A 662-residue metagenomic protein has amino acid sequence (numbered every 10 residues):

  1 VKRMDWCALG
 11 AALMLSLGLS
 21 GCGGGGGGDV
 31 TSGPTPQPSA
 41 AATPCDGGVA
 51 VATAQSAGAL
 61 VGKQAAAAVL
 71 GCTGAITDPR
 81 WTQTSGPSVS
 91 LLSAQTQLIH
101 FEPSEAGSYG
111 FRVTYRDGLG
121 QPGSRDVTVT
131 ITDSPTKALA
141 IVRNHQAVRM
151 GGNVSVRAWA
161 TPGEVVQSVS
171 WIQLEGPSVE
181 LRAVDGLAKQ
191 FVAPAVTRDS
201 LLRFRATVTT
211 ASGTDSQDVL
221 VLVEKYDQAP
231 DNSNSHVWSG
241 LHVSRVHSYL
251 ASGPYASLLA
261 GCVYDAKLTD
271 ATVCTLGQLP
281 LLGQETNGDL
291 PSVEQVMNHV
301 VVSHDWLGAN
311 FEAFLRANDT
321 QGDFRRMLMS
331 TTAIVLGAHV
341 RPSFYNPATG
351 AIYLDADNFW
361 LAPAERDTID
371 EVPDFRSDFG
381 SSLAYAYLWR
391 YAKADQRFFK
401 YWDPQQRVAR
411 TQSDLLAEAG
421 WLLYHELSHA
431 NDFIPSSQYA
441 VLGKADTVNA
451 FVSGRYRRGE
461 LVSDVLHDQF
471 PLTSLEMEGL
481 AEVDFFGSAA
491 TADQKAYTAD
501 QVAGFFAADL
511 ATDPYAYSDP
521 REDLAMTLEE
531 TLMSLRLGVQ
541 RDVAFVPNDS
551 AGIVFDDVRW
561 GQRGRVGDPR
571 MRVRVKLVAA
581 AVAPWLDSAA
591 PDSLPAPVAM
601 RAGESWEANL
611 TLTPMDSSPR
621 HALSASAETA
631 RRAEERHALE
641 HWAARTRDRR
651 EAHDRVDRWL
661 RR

Functional and structural regions predicted by a protein language model:
L15-V51, D126-T128: Bacterial Sec-dependent N-terminal signal peptides
V61-C72, G152-A160: A short beta-strand segment in extracellular, disulfide-stabilized domains
G74-R80, E164-S170: Solvent-exposed loop segments of extracellular immunoglobulin-like
T82-H100, I172-V192: Surface-exposed, flexible coil segments in extracellular/virion-facing regions
Q121-I131, D215-D227: C-terminal edge beta-strand
G308-E482: Acidic/His-rich structured neighborhood in mature extracellular/periplasmic domains
P435-A508, T512, R521-E522, M526-L537 (+1 more regions): Post-HExxH zinc-binding segment in Zn-dependent metallohydrolases
